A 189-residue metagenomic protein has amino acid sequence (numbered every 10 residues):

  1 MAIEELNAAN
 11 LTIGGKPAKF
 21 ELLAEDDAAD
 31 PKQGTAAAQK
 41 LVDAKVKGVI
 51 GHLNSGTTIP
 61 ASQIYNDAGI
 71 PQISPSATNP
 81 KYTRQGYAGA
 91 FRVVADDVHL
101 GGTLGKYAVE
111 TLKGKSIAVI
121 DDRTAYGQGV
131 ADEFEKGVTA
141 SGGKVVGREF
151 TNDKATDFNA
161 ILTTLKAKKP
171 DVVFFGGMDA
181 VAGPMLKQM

Functional and structural regions predicted by a protein language model:
M1-G14, D132-A140: Short, polar/charged alpha-helical segment
A2, E21-L23, A118: Soluble periplasmic/extracytoplasmic beta-strand elements of cell-envelope proteins
A9-R84, T151-F158, A180-G183: Beta-alpha junction/loop-to-helix N-cap segments that form part of ligand/metal-binding clefts
E21, K115-S116, D171-V172: Residues that mark the start of a beta-strand
T35, V42, V109-E110, K166: Non-catalytic positions within long, well-ordered alpha-helices that form the structural scaffold/packing of enzyme
T35-A38, G101-G105, A131, N159-L162: Short, amphipathic alpha-helical "lid/cap" segments that border enzyme active or binding sites
V46-R148: Extracytoplasmic ligand/sensor domains, especially the bilobed periplasmic-binding protein
Y65-D67, A131-M189: Extracellular/periplasmic bilobed ligand-binding domains
